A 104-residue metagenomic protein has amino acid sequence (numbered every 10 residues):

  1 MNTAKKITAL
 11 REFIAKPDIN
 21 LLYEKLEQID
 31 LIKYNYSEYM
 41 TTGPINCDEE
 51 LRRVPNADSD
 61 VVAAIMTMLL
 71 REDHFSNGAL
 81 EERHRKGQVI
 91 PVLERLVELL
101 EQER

Functional and structural regions predicted by a protein language model:
M1, E49-E50, N77: Charged, low-complexity surface segments at secondary-structure and domain boundaries
M1-T3, K33-Y36, V97-R104: Short intrinsically disordered terminal tails
N2-D18, Y23: Extreme N-terminal leader/activation tails
I7-L10, V62, V92-L93: Generic L/I/V-rich hydrophobic alpha-helical segments across diverse proteins
P17-M66: Amphipathic alpha-helical interaction modules
T67-R104: Amphipathic alpha-helical binding modules
